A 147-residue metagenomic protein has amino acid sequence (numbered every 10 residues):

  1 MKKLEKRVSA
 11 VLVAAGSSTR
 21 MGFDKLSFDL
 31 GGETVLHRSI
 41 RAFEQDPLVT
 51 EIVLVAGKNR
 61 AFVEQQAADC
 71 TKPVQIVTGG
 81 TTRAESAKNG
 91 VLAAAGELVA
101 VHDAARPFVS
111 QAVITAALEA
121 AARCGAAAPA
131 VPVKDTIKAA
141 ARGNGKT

Functional and structural regions predicted by a protein language model:
M1-M21: N-terminal nucleotide-binding beta1-loop-alpha1 segment
K2-K3, H37-G96: Conserved N-terminal catalytic core of the sugar/cofactor nucleotidyltransferase
S9-A15, L26-D29, S39: A conserved hydrophobic helix/loop-capping motif in glycosyltransferases and polysaccharide synthases
L12, L36, G90, H102-D103 (+1 more regions): Residue-level signal for inorganic ion chemistry
A14, A56, A130: Short beta-strand/turn micro-motifs composed of small residues that flank or help shape donor/cofactor-binding pockets
R83, A104-F108: Acidic metal-phosphate-binding loop of nucleotide-sugar-dependent transferases
L98-A100: Short aromatic/hydrophobic "clamp" motif used to bind/position activated sugar donors
V109-T147: Conserved core of the sugar-phosphate nucleotidyltransferase
